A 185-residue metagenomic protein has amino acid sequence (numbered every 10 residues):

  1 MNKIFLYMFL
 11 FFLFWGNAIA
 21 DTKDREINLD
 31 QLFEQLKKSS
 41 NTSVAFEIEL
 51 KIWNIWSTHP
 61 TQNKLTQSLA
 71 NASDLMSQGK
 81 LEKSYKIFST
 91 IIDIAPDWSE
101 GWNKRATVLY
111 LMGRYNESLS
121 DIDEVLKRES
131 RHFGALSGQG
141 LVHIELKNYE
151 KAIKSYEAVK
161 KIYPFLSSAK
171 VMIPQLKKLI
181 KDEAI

Functional and structural regions predicted by a protein language model:
M1-I4: Positively charged n-region of N-terminal signal peptides that target proteins for export
Y7-F14: Bacterial N-terminal signal peptides
A18-A70: N-terminal leader/linker segments that initiate helical-solenoid repeat arrays
E34-S40, I144-S168, P174-K178: TPR/TPR-like (Sel1-like) alpha-helical repeat modules
S43-F46, P60, F133-G134, Y163-Q175 (+1 more regions): Boundary/linker segments of alpha-helical solenoid repeat arrays
T58, S77, L111, E145-L146 (+1 more regions): Register position in tetratricopeptide repeats
Q62-E129, G134: Alpha-helical adaptor scaffolds
